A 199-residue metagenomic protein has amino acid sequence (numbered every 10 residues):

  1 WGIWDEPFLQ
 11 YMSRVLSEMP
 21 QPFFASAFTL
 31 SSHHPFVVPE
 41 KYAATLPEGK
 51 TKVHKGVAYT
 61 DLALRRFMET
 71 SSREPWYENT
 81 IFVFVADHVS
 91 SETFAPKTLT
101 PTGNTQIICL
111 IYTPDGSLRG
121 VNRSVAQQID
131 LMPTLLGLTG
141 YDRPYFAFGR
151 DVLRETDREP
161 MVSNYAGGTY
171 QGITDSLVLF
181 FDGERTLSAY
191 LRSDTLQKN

Functional and structural regions predicted by a protein language model:
W1-N199: Solvent-exposed soluble domains appended to multi-pass membrane proteins
